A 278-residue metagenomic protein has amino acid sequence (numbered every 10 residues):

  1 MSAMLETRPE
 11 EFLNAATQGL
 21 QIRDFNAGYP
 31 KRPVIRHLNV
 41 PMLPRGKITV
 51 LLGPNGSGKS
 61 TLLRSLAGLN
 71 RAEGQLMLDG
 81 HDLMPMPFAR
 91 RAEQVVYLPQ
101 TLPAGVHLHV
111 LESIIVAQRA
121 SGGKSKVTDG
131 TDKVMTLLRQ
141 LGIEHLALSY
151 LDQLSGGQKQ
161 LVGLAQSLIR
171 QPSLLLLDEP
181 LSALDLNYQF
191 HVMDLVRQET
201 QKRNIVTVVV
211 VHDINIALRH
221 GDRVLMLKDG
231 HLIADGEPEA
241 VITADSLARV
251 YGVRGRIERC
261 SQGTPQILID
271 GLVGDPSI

Functional and structural regions predicted by a protein language model:
L5-I22, N26-R45, P85-P87, G105: A short, flexible loop at the N-terminus of ABC-type nucleotide-binding domains that lies
A67: Helix-to-loop junction immediately C-terminal to a conserved catalytic motif
G74-D82: Conserved ABC transporter NBD signature motif
T128-L146: Conserved ABC ATPase "signature" region
Y150-L154, Q158: Conserved ABC ATPase signature
L175-E179: Catalytic Walker B motif of ABC-type/P-loop ATPase nucleotide-binding domains
A248-I278: ABC ATPase nucleotide-binding domains
